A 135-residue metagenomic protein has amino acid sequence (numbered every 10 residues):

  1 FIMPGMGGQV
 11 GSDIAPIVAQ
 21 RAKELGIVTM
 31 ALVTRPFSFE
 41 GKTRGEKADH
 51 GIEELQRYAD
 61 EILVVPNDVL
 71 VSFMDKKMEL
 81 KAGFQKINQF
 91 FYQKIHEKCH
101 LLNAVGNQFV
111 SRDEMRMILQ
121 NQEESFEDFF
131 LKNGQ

Functional and structural regions predicted by a protein language model:
F1-Q135: Tubulin/FtsZ superfamily GTPase core signature
